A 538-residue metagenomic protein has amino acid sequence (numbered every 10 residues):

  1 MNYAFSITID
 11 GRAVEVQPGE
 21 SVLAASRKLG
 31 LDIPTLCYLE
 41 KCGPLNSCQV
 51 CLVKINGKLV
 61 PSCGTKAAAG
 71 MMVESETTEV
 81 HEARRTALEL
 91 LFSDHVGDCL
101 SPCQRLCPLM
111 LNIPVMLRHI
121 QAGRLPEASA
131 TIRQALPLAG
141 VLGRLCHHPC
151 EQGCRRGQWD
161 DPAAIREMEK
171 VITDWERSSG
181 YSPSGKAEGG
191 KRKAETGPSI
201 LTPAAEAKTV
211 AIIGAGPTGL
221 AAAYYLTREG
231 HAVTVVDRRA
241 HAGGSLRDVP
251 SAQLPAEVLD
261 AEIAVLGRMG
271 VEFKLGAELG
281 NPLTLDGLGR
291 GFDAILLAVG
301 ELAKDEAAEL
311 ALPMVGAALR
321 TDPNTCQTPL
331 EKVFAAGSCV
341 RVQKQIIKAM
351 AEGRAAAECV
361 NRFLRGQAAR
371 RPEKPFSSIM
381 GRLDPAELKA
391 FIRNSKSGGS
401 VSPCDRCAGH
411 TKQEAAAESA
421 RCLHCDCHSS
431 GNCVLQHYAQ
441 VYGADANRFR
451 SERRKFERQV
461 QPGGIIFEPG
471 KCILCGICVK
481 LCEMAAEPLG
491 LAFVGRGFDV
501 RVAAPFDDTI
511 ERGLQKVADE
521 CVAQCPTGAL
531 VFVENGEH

Functional and structural regions predicted by a protein language model:
N2-G185, R192, G197-A204, A294-F334 (+2 more regions): Ferredoxin-type iron-sulfur electron-transfer modules and their immediate structural context
L29, E229, M269, L288-G291 (+1 more regions): Conserved dinucleotide-binding and phosphotransfer motif residues
C42-G43, A242-G243, N281-L283, F498: Short secondary-structure capping/turn micro-motifs that flank functional sites
I120, P162-R166, I212-N281, I392-C404 (+1 more regions): Beta1-alpha1 glycine-rich phosphate/pyrophosphate-binding loop at the start of Rossmann-like nucleotide-binding domains
I120, R124-E127, A204, T209-A211 (+1 more regions): Feature captures the FAD/FMN-dependent oxidoreductase FAD-binding
G180, I200-A207, G243-L254: Accessory recognition modules or surfaces
A222, S245, T284-L285, E306-A308 (+1 more regions): Short glycine-/acidic-enriched loop or helix-start segments at secondary-structure transitions that form or flank
